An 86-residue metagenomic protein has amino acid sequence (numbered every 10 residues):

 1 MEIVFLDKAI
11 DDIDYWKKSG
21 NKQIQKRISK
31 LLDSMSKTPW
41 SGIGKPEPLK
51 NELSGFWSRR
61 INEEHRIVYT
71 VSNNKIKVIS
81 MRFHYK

Functional and structural regions predicted by a protein language model:
E2-V4, K8-K26, K30, L49-K50 (+2 more regions): Enriched for short, Lys/Arg-rich terminal
K30-G55: Generic amphipathic, hydrophobic interface segment in small proteins and small subunits
